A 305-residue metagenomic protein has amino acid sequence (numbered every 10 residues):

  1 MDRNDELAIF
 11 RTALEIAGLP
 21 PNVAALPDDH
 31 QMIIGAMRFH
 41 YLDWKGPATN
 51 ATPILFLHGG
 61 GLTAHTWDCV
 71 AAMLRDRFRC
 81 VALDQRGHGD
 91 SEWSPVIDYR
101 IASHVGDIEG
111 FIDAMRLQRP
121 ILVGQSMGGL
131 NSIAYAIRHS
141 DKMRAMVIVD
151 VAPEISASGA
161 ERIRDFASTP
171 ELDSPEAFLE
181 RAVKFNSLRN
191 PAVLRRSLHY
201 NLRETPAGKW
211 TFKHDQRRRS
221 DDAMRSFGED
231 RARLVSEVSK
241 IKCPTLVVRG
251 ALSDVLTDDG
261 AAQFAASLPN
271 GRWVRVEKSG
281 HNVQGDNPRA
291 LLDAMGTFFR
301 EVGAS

Functional and structural regions predicted by a protein language model:
M1-I54, R77-F78, L117-Q118, G296-S305: Alpha/beta-hydrolase fold catalytic core
D2-A8, E154-H214: Helix-rich cap/lid subdomain of alpha/beta-hydrolase
H40-D90: Conserved HGGG/HGGXW glycine-rich cap/lid loop of the alpha/beta-hydrolase fold
H65, Q85-I101, A157: Glycine-rich "HGGG/HGxG" loop immediately N-terminal to the catalytic nucleophile of the alpha/beta-hydrolase
M73, Q118-A157: Conserved hydrolase catalytic core segment
S103-P120: Conserved acidic catalytic loop of the alpha/beta-hydrolase fold
T205-S267: Conserved serine/cysteine hydrolase catalytic core
N270-S305: Catalytic active-site module of serine/aspartate enzymes centered on a nucleophile-bearing elbow/loop
